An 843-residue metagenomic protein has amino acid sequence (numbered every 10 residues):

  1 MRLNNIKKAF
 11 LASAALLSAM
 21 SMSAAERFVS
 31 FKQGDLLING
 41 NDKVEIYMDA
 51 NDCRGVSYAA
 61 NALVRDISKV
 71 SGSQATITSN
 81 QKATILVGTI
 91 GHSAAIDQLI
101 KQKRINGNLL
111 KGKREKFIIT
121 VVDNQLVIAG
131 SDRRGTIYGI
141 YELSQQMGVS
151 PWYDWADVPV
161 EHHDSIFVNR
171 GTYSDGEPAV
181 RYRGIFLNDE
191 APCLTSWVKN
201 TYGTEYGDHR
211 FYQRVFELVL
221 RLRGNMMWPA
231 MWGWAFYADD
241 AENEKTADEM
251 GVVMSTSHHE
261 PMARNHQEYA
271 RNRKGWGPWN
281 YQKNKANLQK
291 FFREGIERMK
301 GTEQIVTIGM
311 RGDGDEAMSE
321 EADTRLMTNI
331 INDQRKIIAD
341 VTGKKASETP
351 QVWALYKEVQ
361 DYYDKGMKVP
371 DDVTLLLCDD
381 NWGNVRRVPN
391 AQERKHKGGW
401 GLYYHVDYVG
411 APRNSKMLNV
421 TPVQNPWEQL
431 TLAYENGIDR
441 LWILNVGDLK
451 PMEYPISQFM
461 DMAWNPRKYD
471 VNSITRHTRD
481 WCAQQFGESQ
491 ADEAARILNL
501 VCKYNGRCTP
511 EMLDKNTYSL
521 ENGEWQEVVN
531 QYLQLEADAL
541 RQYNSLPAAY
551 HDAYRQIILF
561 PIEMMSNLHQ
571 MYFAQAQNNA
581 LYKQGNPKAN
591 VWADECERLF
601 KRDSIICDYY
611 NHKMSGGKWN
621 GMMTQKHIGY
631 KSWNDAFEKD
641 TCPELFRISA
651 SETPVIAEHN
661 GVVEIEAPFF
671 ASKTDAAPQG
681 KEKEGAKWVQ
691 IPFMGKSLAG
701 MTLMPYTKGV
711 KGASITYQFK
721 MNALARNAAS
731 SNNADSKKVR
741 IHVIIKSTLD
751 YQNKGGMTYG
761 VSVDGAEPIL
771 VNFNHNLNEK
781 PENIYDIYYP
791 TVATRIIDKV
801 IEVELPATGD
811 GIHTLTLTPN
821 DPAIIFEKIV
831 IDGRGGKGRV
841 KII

Functional and structural regions predicted by a protein language model:
M1-F28: Bacterial Sec-dependent N-terminal signal peptides
A24-E177: Contiguous, structured surface segment used for ligand recognition
V127-G130, A191-D208, N225-W234, N272-N287 (+2 more regions): The substrate-binding groove and active-site-proximal loops of carbohydrate-active enzymes, especially glycoside
W152-E205, R210-A230, G398-G401, G661-E664: An acidic-aromatic substrate-binding cleft motif
V158-H163, R476-G629, M704, A713-I715: C-terminal non-catalytic alpha-helical accessory regions
I166, M231-W232, A238-E249, R273-K397 (+2 more regions): Gly/Pro-rich turn-and-neighbor structural signature
L220, N225-W228, W234, L377-G383 (+1 more regions): Structured mid-domain segments that build the active-site/substrate or prosthetic-cofactor binding neighborhood
T641-I843: Extracytoplasmic
